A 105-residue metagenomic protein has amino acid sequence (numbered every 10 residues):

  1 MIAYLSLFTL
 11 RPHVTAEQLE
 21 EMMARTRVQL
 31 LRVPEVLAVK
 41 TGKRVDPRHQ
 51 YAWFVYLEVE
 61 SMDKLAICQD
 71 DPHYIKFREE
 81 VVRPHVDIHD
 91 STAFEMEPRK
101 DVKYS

Functional and structural regions predicted by a protein language model:
M1-W53, E60-D70, H89, A93-S105: Short S/T/G/P-rich N-terminal loop/turn motif that feeds into the first structured element of a domain
L30, H73-R78: A common structural junction motif
Q69, R78-V81: Short, flexible helix/strand-to-coil boundary loops that buttress conserved ligand/catalytic motifs in alpha/beta
